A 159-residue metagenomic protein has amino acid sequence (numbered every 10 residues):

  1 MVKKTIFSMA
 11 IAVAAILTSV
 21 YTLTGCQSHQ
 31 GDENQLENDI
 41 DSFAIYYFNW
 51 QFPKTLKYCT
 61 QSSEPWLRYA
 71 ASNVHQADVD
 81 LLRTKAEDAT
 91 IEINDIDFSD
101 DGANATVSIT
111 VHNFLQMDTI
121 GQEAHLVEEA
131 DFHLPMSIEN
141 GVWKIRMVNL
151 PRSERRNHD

Functional and structural regions predicted by a protein language model:
M1-T24: Sec-dependent bacterial lipoprotein signal peptides
S8, D32-E33, L82-K85, I120-A124: Intrinsically disordered, low-complexity segments enriched in polar/charged residues with Gly/Pro, especially when
Y21-N49, K57: Short, low-complexity N-terminal intrinsically disordered segments enriched in polar/charged residues
E37, F52-T106, T110-F114: Short solvent-exposed beta->alpha transition segments
N49-W50, W143: Tryptophan-centered motif/residue detector
F98-D159: Exposed beta-sheet edge and beta->alpha loop/turn motif
